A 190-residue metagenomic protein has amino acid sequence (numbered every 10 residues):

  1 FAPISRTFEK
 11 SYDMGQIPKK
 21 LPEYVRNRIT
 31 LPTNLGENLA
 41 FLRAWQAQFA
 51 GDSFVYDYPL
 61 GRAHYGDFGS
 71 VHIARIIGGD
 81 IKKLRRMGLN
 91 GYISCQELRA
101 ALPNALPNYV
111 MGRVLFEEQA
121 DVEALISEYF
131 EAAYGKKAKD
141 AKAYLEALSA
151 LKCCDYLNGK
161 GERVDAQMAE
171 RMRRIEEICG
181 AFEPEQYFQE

Functional and structural regions predicted by a protein language model:
F1, S53-D57, N90-S94: Hydrophobic faces of well-ordered beta-strands that scaffold small-molecule active sites in alpha/beta enzyme cores
F1-T30, R99: Aromatic- and acid-rich polysaccharide-binding/catalytic face of secreted or lumenal carbohydrate-active enzymes
K20-Y24, L42-H72: Active-site clefts of carbohydrate-active enzymes
I29-L42, S70-I81, R171-M172: Well-ordered, non-membrane alpha-helical segments in soluble/globular domains
A47-S53, I81-N90: Structural alpha-beta junctions
D57, R62-A63, G79, M87-N90 (+1 more regions): Catalytic domains of carbohydrate-active enzymes that cleave complex glycans
L60, D67-A74, K83, G88-R99: Glycine-rich, aromatic-lined ligand/substrate-binding cores of catalytic and carbohydrate-binding domains
H64-H72, L102-M111: Histidine/acidic-residue-rich catalytic or RNA/ligand-binding cores of hydrolases and nuclease-related proteins
